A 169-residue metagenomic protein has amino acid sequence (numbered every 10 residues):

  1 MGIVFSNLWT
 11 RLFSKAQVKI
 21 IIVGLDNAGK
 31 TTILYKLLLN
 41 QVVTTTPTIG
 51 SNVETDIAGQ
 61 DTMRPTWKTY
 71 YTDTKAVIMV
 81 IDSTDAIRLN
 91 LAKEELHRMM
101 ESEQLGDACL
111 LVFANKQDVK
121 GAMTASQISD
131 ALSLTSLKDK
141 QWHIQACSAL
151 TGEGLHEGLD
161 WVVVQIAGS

Functional and structural regions predicted by a protein language model:
M1-S169: TRAFAC-class small GTPase G-domain
